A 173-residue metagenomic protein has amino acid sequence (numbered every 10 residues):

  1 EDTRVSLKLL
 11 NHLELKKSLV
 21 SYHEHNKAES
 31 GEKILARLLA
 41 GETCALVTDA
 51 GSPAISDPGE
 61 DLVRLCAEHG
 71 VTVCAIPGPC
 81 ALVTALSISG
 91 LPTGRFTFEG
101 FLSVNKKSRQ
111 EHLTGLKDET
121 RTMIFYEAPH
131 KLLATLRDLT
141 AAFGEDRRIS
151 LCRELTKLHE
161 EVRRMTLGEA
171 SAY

Functional and structural regions predicted by a protein language model:
E1-I76, T84: Class I S-adenosyl-L-methionine
T3-R4, S21-K27, P79, G100-N105 (+1 more regions): Short, acidic/turn-prone active-site loops that include or flank metal/cofactor- and phosphate-binding residues
L15-K17, A36-L38, V63-R64, S89-G94 (+2 more regions): Short, hinge-like loop/turn segments at secondary-structure boundaries
K16-H23, V73-C74, G94-G100, D146-C152: Short hydrophobic/aromatic-enriched beta-strand-loop microsegments
E32, D57, A85-S87, R109-E111 (+2 more regions): Short, well-ordered secondary-structure micro-motifs
A40-T48, F96, R121-F125: Generic beta-sheet signal
T43, T122, Y126-Y173: A contiguous loop/helix-start segment that scaffolds small-molecule binding in enzyme catalytic cores
D61-E119: Class I SAM-dependent methyltransferase SAM-binding "motif I" and its flanking Rossmann-like core
